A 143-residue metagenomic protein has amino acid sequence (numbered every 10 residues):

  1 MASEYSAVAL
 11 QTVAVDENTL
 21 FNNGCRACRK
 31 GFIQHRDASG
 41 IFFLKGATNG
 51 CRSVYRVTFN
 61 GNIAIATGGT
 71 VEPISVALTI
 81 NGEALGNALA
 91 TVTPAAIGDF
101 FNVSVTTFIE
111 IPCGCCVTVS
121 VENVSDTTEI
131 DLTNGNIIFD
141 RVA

Functional and structural regions predicted by a protein language model:
M1-A143: Extracellular jelly-roll beta-sandwich "head" domains, especially the C-terminal globular C1q domain
